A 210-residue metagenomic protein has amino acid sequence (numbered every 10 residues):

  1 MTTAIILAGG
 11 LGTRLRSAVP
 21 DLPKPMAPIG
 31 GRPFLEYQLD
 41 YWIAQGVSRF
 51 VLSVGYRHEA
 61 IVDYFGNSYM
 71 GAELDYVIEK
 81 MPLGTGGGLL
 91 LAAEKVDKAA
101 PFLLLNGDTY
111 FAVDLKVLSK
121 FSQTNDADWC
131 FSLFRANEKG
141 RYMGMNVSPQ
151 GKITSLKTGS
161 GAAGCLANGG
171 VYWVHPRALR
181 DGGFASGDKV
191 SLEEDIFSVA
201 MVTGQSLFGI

Functional and structural regions predicted by a protein language model:
T2-I6, R14, P28, R32-N106 (+1 more regions): Conserved N-terminal catalytic core of the sugar/cofactor nucleotidyltransferase
G9, G55, F134-R135: Histidine-centered beta-alpha loop that forms part of the nucleotide-sugar donor binding/catalytic region in diverse
P20-P25: Short alpha-helical oligomerization interface
P28, N146, W173-H175: Short, well-ordered beta-strand micro-motif
V47, A99, D126-A127, G204-Q205: Short, high-confidence coil segments that cap the C-terminus of an alpha-helix and link into the following beta-strand
L103, Y110, K116-Q123, N137-K139 (+1 more regions): Catalytic-core segments of class I nucleotidyltransferases/pyrophosphorylases that form NMP-activated intermediates
N125-R135: A short, conserved acidic/glycine-rich loop-to-beta-strand motif that forms the donor nucleotide-sugar/metal
N146-K152: Short acidic-glycine loop/turn motifs at beta-strand connectors
